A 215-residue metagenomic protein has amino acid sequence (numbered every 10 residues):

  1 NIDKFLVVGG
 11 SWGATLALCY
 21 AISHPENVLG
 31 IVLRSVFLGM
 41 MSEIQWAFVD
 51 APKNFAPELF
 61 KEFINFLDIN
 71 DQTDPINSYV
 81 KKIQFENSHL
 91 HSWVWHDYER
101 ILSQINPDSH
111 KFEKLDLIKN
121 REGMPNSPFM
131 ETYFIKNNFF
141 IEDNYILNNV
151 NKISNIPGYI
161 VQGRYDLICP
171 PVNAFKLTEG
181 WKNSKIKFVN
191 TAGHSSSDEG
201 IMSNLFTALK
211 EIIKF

Functional and structural regions predicted by a protein language model:
I2-W12: Alpha/beta-hydrolase fold nucleophile elbow
V7-G9, R34, V161: Short beta-strand immediately N-terminal to the catalytic nucleophile in serine-hydrolase-like folds
A14-P25, I31: Short glycine-enriched nucleophile-adjacent loop and the immediately C-terminal alpha-helix near the catalytic center
E26-S78: A catalytic-pocket lid/entrance helix-loop region that shapes and gates access to the active site across common
Y133-V150: Active-site nucleophile elbow and catalytic-triad environment of alpha/beta-hydrolase enzymes
I153-S154, I160-Q162: Short beta-strand/loop motif that positions the catalytic acidic residue of the alpha/beta-hydrolase fold
L167-N173: Conserved alpha/beta-hydrolase "acid-adjacent" motif
S184-F215: Catalytic active-site module of serine/aspartate enzymes centered on a nucleophile-bearing elbow/loop
